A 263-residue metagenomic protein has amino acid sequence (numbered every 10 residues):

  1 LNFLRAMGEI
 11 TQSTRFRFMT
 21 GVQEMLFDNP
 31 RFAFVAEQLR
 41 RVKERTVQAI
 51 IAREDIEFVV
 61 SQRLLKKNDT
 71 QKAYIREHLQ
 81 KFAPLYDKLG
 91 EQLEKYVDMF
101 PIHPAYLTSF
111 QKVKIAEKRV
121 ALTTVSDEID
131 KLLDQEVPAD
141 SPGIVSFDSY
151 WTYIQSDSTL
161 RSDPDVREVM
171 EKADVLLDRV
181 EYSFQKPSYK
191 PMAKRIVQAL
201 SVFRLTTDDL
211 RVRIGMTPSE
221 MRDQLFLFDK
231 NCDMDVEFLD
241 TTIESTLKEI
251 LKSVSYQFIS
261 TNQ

Functional and structural regions predicted by a protein language model:
L1, G21-M25, A105, I115 (+4 more regions): An acidic- and aromatic-residue-enriched active-site/binding cleft used to recognize and process polar
N2-R17, R40-R45, R63, T246: Substrate-engagement module of ASCE P-loop NTPases
E9, S13, R17, D69-A73 (+6 more regions): Intrinsically disordered or highly flexible coil/loop and linker segments, enriched in small and charged/polar residues
S13-N29, I75-H78, M216-T217, E244 (+1 more regions): Short, glycine/acidic-rich hinge or "gate" loops at secondary-structure transitions that mediate conformational
R15-M19, R45-A49, D98-M99, L247-E249 (+1 more regions): Beta-sheet entry/capping signal
L26-E136: Amphipathic alpha-helical segments of the small helical/lid subdomains adjacent to P-loop NTPase cores
D87-L176, S188-T207: P-loop NTPase catalytic cores that bind/hydrolyze ATP
F184-Q263: Terminal-proximal interaction/regulatory segments of ATP-powered molecular machines
